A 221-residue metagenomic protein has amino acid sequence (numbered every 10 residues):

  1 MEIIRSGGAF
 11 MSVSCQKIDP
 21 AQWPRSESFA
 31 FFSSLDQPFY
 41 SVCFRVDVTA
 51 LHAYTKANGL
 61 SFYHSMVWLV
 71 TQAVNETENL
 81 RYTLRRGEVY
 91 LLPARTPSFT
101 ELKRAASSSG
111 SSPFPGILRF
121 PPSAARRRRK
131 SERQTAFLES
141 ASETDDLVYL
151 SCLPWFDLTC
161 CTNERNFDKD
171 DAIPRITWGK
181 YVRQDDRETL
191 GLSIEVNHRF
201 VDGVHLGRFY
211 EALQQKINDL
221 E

Functional and structural regions predicted by a protein language model:
M1-F10: Short, Lys/Arg-enriched N-terminal segments with co-localized hydrophobic residues within the first ~10-30 amino acids
S12-C43, Y63, L138, D145-T189: Flexible, Gly/Pro-enriched loop and linker segments at secondary-structure and domain junctions
S12-V13, H52, V74: Cyclophilin-like peptidyl-prolyl cis-trans isomerases
L35-A53, A94-G116, T189-E195: Acyl/amide activation-and-transfer machinery of modular secondary-metabolite enzymes
L60-R95: Hydrophobic "lid/gating" helix adjacent to the active-site nucleophile that controls access to an acyl-thioester pocket
V70, A124-R128, F209-I217: Short amphipathic C-terminal alpha-helix that caps PH/PH-like domains
K103-L158: Helical lid/core segments from catalytic subdomains that handle acyl or acyl-like groups
D170-E221: Active-site-proximal acidic secondary-structure segment that organizes catalysis
